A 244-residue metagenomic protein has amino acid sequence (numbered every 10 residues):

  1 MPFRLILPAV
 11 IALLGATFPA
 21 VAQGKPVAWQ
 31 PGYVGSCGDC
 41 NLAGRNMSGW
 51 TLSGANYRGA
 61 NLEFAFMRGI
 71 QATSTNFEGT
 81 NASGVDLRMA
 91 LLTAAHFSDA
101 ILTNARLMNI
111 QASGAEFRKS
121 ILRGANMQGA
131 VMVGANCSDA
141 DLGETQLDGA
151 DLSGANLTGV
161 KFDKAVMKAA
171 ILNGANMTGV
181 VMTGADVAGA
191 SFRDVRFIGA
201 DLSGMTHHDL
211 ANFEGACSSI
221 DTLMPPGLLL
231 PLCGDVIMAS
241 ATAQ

Functional and structural regions predicted by a protein language model:
M1-L5: Positively charged n-region of N-terminal signal peptides that target proteins for export
I6-T17: Bacterial N-terminal signal peptides
A22-Q244: Tandem repeat scaffolds
